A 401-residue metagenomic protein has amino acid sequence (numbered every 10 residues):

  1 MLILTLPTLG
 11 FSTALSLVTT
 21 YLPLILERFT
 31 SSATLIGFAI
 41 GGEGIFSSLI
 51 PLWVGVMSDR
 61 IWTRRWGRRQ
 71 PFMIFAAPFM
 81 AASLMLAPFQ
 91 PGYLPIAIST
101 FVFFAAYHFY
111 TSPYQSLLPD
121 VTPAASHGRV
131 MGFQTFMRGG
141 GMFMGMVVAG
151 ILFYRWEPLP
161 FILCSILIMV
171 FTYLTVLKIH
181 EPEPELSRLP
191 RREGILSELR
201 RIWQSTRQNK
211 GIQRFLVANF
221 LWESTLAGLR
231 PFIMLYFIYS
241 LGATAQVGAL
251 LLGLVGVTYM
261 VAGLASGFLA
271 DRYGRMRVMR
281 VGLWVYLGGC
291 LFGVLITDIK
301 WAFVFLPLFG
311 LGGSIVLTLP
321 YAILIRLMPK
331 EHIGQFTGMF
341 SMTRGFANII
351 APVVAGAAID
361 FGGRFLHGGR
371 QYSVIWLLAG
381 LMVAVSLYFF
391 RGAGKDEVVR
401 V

Functional and structural regions predicted by a protein language model:
T20-I36, P231-G248: Short amphipathic helix-loop junctions that connect adjacent transmembrane helices in Major Facilitator Superfamily/SLC
S47, G128-F153, S341-P352: Glycine-rich segments within core transmembrane alpha-helices of 12-TM secondary carriers
P51-W66, A262-G274, I359: Helix-to-loop junctions at the C-terminal end of transmembrane segments in multipass secondary transporters
R68-R69, I151-I166, A357-L381: A membrane-interface helix-boundary motif in multi-pass transporters
R69-M85, R277-F292: Structural signature of the two symmetry-related core transmembrane helices
P88, I168-I179, L377-V401: Multi-pass alpha-helical transporter architecture, strongest for 12-TM Major Facilitator/SLC carriers used
F109-T122, I315-P329: Intracellular juxtamembrane helix-capping segments at the cytosolic ends of symmetry-related transmembrane helices
P182-V217: Juxtamembrane intracellular "pre-TM" segments in multi-pass secondary transporters
